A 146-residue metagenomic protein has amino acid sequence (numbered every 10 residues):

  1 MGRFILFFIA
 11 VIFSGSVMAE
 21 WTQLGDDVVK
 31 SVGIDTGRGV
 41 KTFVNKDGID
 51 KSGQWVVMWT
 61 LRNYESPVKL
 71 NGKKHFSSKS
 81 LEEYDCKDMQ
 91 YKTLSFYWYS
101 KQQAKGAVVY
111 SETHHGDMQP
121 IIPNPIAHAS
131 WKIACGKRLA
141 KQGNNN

Functional and structural regions predicted by a protein language model:
M1-R3, A19: Absolute protein N-terminus
F4-F13: Sec-dependent N-terminal signal peptides
V17-N146: N-terminal secretory-pathway/extracellular module detecting exported/lumenal segments and adjacent signal-anchor/first
